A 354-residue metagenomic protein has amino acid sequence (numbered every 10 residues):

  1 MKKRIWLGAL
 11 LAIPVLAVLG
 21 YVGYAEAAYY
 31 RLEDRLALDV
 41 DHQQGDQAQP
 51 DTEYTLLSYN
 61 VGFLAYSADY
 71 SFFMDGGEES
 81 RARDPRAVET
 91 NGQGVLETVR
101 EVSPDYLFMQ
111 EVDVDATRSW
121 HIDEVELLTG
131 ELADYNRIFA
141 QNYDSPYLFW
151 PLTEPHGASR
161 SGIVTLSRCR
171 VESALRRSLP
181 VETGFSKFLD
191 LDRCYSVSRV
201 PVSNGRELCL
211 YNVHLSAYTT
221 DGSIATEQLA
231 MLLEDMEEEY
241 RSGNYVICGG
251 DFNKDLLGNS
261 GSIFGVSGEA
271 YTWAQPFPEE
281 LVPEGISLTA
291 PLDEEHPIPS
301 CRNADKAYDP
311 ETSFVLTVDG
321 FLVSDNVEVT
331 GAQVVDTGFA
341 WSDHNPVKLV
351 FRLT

Functional and structural regions predicted by a protein language model:
I5-D134, F139-R160: N-terminal, active-site-proximal structural segment of metallo-dependent hydrolase catalytic domains
D46-L56, A65-A68, S159, I163-S173 (+3 more regions): Beta-strand-turn-beta hairpins that frame and shape the catalytic cleft of phosphate-ester-processing enzymes
T55-V61, N91-H121, L166, S198 (+4 more regions): Active-site beta-strand/loop signature of hydrolases that rely on acidic residues for catalysis
E78-D84, V112-V114, L179-K187, H214-S223: Surface-exposed cleft-lining segments at the edges of enzyme active sites
G130-A133, A158-A174, E284, T312-E328 (+1 more regions): Conserved beta strand-loop-helix elements of the APE1-like EEP
S186-K187, A307-T312, D336-A340: Short proline/glycine-enriched turn/loop segments at secondary-structure junctions
T219-D325: Metal-dependent phosphoesterases centered on the DNase I-like endonuclease/exonuclease/phosphatase
V327-G338: Low-complexity, intrinsically disordered Gly/Pro/Thr-rich segments
